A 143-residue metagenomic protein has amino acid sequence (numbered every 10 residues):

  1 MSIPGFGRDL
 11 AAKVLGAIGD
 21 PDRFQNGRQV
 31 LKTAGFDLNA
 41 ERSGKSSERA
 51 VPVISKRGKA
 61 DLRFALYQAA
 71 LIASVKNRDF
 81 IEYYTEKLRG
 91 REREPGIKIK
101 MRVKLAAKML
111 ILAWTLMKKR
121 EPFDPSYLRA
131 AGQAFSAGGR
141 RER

Functional and structural regions predicted by a protein language model:
M1-K98: Phosphate-backbone recognition surface of nucleic-acid-processing proteins
K45-R49, Y84-R143: Low-complexity, acidic/Ser/Thr- and charged residue-rich accessory regions of DNA metabolism proteins
